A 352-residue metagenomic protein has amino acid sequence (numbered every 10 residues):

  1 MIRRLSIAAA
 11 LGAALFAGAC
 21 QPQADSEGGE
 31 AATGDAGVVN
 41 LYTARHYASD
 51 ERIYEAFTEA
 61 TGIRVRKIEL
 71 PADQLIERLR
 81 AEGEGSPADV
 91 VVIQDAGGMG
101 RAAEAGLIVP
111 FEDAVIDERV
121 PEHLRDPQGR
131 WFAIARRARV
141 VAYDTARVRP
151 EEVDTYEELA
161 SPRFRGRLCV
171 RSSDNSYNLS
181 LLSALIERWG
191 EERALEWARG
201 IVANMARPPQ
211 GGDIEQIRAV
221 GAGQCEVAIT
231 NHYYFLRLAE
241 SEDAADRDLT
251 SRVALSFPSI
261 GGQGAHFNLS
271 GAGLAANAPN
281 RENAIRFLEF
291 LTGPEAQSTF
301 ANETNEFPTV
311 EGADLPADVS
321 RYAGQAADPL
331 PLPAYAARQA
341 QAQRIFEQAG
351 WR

Functional and structural regions predicted by a protein language model:
F16-A19: C-terminal motif of bacterial Sec signal peptides marking the signal peptidase cleavage site
Q21-G100, R352: Early extracytoplasmic/lumenal segment of secretory-pathway proteins
Y42-R45, P127-Q128, Y143-T145, E151 (+3 more regions): Short beta-strand->loop
S86-V91, V109-V141, E157, R167-V170: A structural signal for short loop-to-beta-strand junctions that line the ligand-binding cleft of periplasmic/secreted
V140-R147, F267-N280, T299-N302: A bilobed periplasmic-binding-protein/Venus flytrap-type ligand-binding module shared by bacterial periplasmic
G166-D174, F290-D314: Periplasmic-binding protein-like
S173, Y177, A184-P258: Ligand-binding pocket segment of bilobal, Venus flytrap-like solute-binding proteins
A194, N305-R352: An extracytoplasmic/periplasmic, membrane-proximal ligand-sensing/linker region
